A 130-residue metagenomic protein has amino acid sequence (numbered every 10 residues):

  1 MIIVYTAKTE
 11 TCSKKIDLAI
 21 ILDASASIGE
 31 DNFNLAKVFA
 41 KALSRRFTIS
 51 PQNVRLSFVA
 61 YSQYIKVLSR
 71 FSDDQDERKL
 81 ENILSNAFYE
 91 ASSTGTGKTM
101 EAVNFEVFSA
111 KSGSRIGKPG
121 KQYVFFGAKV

Functional and structural regions predicted by a protein language model:
M1-T6: Extracellular mucin-like PTS segments
T9-I16, I116-K118: Intrinsic disorder/low-complexity detector
C12-D73, V124-F125: Von Willebrand factor
Y64-G120: Von Willebrand factor
K129-V130: VWA/integrin I-like adhesion module and closely mimicked acidic/polar interface patches used
